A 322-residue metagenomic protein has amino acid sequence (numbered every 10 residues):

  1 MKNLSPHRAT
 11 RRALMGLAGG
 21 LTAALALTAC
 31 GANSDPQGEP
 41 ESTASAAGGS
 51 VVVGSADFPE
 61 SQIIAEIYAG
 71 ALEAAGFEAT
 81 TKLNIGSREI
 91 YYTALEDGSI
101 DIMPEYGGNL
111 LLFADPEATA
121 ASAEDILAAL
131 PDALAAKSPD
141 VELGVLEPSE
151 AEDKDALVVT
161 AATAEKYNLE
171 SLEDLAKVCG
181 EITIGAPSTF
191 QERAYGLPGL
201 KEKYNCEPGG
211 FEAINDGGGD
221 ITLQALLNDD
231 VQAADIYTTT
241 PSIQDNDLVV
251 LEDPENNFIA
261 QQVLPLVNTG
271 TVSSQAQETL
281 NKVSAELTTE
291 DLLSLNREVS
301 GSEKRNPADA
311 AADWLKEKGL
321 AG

Functional and structural regions predicted by a protein language model:
A24-A29: C-terminal motif of bacterial Sec signal peptides marking the signal peptidase cleavage site
G31-S34: Bacterial signal peptide processing site
A46-E60, E78-K82, G180-G185: Short, well-ordered beta-strand elements
E66-A74, E89-I100, P116, P198-G199 (+2 more regions): Short helices/loops that flank or line small-molecule/ion binding pockets
A114-E124, L130-L146, D230-A233, S242-E255: Ligand-binding "clamshell"
A123-T183, A285-T289: A conserved helix-loop-strand patch within extracytoplasmic ligand-binding domains of the periplasmic binding
D155-E165, Q261-S274: A bilobed periplasmic-binding-protein/Venus flytrap-type ligand-binding module shared by bacterial periplasmic
G180-D253: Ligand-binding pocket segment of bilobal, Venus flytrap-like solute-binding proteins
